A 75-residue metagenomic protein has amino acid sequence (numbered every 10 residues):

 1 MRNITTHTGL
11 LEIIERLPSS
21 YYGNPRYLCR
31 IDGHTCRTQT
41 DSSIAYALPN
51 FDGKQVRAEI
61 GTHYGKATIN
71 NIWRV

Functional and structural regions predicted by a protein language model:
R2-G23: Structural detector for short beta-strands of small beta-barrel domains
T6-G9, C36-D41, I69: N-terminal compositionally biased, intrinsically disordered segments and leader/signal-like regions
L10, R26-L28, R57-E59: Beta-strand secondary-structure signal
R16-Q39: OB-fold (S1/OB) nucleic-acid-binding surfaces
L17, T35, I44, Y64-K66: Residues that cap or initiate secondary-structure elements
I31, Q39-T40, I60, N71: Residue-level recognition of conserved beta-strand positions in structured domain cores
S42-E59: Short nucleic-acid-contacting surface segments enriched for D/E, G, S/T with interspersed K/R
E59-V75: OB-fold/S1-family single-stranded nucleic acid-binding modules
